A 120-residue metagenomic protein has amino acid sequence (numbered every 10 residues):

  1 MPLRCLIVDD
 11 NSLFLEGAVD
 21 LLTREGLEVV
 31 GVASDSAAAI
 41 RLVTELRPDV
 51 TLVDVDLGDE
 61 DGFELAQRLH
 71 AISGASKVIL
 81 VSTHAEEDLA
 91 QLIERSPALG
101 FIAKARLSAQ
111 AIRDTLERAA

Functional and structural regions predicted by a protein language model:
S12-G31: Two-component/phosphorelay signaling modules centered on CheY-like receiver
D35-A38, D61-E64: Acidic catalytic/metal-coordinating carboxylates
V53-D54: Active-site T/S-Asp motif of two-component receiver
G58: The feature encodes the CheY-like receiver
G62, I93-G100: As written
F63-G74: Short amphipathic alpha-helix used as the core "switch/output" element in two-component signaling
R95, A111-A120: Receiver (REC) domain switch/output surface
